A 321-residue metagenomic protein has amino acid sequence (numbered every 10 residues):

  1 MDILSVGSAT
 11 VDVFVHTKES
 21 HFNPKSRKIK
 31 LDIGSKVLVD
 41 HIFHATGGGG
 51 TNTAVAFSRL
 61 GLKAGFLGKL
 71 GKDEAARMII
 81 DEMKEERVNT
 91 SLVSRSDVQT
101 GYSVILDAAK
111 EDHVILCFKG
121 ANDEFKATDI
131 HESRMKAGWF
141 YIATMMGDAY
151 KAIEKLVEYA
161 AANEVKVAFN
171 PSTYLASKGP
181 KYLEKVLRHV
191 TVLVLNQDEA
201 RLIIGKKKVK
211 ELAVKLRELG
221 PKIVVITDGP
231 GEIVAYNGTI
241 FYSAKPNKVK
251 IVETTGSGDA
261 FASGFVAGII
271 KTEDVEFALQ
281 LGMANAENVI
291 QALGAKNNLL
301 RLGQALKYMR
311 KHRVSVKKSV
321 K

Functional and structural regions predicted by a protein language model:
M1-L67, R77-M78: Glycine-rich phosphate/adenosyl-contacting loop at the front of the ribokinase-like
I3-L4, V13-T17, A176, K210-K321: Conserved phosphate-binding/catalytic region of the ribokinase-like
A54-K63, D107-A108, G268-T272: Alpha-helix C-terminal capping segments
A64, T90, V167-A168: Hydrophobic beta-strand scaffold residues
G68-K72, S91-Q99, V224-D228: Beta-strand->loop->alpha-helix junctions that form or flank phosphate-binding loops in nucleotide-handling enzymes
S91, R95, I105-Y150: Conserved phosphate-binding/catalytic loop of the ribokinase/pfkB sugar-kinase fold
V157, N163-K166, Y174-S243: Conserved phosphate/ATP/ADP-binding segment of small-molecule kinases
